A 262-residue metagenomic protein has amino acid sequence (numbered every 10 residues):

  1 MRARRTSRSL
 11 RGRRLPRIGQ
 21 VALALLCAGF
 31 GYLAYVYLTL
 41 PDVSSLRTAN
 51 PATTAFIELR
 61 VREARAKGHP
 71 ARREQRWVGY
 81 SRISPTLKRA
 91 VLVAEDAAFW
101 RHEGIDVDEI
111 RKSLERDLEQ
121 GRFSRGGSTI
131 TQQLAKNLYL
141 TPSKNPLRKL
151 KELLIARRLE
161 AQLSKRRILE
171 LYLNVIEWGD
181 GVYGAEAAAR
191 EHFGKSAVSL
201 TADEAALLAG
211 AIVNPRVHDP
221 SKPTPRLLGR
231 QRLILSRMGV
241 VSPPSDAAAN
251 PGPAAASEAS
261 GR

Functional and structural regions predicted by a protein language model:
R2-R262: Juxtamembrane regions of bacterial inner-membrane/periplasmic proteins, predominantly the peptidoglycan biogenesis
